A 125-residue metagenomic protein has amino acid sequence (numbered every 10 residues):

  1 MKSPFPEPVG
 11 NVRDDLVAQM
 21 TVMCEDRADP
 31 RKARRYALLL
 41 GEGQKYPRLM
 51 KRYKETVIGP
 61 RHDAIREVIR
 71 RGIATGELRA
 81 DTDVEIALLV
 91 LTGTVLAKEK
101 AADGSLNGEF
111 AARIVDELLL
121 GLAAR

Functional and structural regions predicted by a protein language model:
M1, R31, P47, I65 (+1 more regions): Short amphipathic alpha-helical interaction/hinge segments
K2-Y36: Hydrophobic alpha-helical connector segments
E7, Q44-R48, S105: Residues in soluble alpha-helical coiled-coils and helical-bundle/repeat scaffolds
V9-V17, A33, M50, H62 (+3 more regions): Short, structured helix-loop boundary elements
M23, Y36-L40, L91-V95, L118: Short alpha-helical scaffolding segments that buttress acidic/His motifs in well-ordered protein cores
D26, P30, E42, Y46 (+4 more regions): Phosphate/oxyanion-binding loops and surfaces in catalytic or ligand/nucleic-acid-binding neighborhoods
D29-R34, L38, R48-A74: Amphipathic alpha-helical packing segments from all-alpha helical-bundle domains
K51, E55, G59, I73-E117 (+1 more regions): Hydrophobic/aromatic-rich alpha-helical bundle segments in the mid-to-C-terminal region
